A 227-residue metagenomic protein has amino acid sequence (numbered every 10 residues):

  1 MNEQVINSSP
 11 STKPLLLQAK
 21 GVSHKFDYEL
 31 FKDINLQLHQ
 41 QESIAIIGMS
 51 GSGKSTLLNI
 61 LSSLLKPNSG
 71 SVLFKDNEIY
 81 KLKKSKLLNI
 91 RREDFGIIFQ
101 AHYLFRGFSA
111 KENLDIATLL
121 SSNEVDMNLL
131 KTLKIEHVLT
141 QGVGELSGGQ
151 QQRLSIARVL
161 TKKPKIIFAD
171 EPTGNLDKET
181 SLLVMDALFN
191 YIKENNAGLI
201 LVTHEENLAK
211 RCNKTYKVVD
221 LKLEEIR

Functional and structural regions predicted by a protein language model:
S62: Helix-to-loop junction immediately C-terminal to a conserved catalytic motif
G70-E78: Conserved ABC transporter NBD signature motif
E78, N123-V138: Conserved ABC ATPase "signature" region
I79-G96: ABC ATPase NBD coupling module
G142-L146, Q150-Q152: Conserved ABC ATPase signature
K163: Conserved catalytic motifs of ABC-family nucleotide-binding domains
I167-D170: Catalytic Walker B motif of ABC-type/P-loop ATPase nucleotide-binding domains
